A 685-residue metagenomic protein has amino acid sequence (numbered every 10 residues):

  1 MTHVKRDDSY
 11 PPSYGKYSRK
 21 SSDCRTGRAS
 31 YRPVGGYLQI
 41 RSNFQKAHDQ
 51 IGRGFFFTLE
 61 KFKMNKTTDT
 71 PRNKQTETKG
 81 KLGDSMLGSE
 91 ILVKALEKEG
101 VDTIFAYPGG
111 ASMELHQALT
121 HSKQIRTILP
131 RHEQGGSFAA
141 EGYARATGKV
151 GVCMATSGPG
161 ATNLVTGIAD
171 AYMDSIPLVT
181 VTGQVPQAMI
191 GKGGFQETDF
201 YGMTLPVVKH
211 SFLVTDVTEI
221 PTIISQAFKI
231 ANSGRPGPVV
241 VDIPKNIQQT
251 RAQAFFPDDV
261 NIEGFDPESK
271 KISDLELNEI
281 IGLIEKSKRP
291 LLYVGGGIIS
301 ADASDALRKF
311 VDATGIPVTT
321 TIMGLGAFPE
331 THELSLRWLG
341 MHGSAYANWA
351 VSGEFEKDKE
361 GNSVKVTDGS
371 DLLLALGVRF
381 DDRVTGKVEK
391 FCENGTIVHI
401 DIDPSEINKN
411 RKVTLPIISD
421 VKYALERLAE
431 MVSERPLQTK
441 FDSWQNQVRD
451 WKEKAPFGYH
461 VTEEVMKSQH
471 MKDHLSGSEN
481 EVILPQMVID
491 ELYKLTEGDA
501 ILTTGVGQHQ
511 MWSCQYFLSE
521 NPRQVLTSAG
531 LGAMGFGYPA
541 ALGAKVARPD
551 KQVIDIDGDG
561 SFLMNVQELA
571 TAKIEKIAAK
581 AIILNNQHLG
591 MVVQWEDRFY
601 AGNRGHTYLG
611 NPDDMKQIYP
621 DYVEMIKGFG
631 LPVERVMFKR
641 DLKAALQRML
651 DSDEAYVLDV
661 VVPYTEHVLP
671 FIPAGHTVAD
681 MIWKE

Functional and structural regions predicted by a protein language model:
M1-V4, V34, I40, I51 (+1 more regions): Short hydrophobic transmembrane-like helices used for membrane targeting/insertion
T2, T26-A29, A47, T58 (+2 more regions): Ala/Thr-enriched low-complexity intrinsically disordered regions
D7, S13, S22, R28 (+2 more regions): Positively charged N-terminal leader segments that act as targeting/secretion signals
N65, D69-G83, T218, G282 (+5 more regions): Phosphate/pyrophosphate-binding active-site segments
N65-T439, L495-G498, A578-A581, A601-G602 (+2 more regions): N-terminal alpha/beta PP-like core and its mobile active-site loop of ThDP/TPP-dependent enzymes
S89-V93, E97-E99, G110, L115 (+3 more regions): Active-site diphosphate/adenylate-binding microenvironment
V181, M189, F195-Q196, A347 (+5 more regions): Thiamine diphosphate
